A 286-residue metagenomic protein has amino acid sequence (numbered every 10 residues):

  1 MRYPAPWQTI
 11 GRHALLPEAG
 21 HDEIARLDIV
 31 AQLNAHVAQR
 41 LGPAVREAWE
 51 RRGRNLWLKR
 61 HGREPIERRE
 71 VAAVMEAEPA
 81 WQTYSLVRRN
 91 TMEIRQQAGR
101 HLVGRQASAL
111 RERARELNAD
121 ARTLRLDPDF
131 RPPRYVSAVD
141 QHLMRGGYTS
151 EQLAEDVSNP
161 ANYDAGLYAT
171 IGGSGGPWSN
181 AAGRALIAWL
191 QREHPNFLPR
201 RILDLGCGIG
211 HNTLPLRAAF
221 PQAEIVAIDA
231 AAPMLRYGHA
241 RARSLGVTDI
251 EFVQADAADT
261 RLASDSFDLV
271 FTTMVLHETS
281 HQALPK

Functional and structural regions predicted by a protein language model:
A19, V30, G62-E155: N-terminal auxiliary segments of SAM/dcSAM-dependent transferases
N162-N180: Class I SAM-dependent methyltransferase Rossmann-like catalytic core, especially the SAM/SAH-binding loop
G176-L198: Conserved alpha-helix/loop element of class I SAM-dependent methyltransferases that forms part of the SAM/SAH-binding
L198-G208: Conserved class I S-adenosyl-L-methionine
L203, T213-D259: Class I SAM-dependent methyltransferase SAM/SAH-binding core
A258-V270: A short acidic, Gly/Pro-enriched loop at the edge of an enzyme's catalytic core that lines a small-molecule cofactor
T273-V275: Short catalytic micro-motifs in class I SAM-dependent methyltransferases
T279-K286: A short, conserved alpha-helix within the catalytic core of class I
